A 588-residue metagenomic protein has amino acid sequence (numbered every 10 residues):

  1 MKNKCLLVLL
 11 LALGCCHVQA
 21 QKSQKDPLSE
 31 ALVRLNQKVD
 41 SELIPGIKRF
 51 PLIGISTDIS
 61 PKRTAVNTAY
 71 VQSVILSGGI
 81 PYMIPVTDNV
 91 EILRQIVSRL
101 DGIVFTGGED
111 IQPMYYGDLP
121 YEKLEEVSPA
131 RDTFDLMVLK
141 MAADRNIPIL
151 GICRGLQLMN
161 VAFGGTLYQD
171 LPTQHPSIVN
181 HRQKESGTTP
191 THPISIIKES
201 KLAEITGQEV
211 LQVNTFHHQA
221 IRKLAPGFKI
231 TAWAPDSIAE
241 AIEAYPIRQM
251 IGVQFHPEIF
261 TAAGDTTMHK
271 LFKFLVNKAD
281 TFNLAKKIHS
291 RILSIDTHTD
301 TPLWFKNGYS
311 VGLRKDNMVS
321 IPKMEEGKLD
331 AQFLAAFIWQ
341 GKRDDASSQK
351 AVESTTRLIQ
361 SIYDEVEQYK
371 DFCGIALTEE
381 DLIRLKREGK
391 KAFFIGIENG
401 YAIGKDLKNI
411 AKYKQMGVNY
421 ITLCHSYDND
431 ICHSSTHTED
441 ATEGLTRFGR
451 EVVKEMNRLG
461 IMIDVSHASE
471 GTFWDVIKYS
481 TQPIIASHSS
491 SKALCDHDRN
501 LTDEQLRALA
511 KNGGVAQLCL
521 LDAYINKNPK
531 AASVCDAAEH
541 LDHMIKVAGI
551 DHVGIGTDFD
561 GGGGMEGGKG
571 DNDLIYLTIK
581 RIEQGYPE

Functional and structural regions predicted by a protein language model:
K2, Q21-I152, N160-V161, Y168 (+5 more regions): N-terminal beta1-alpha1 cap of cysteine-dependent amidohydrolase-like domains
C5-L13: Sec-dependent N-terminal signal peptides
H17-Q19: Sec/Tat signal peptide C-region and signal peptidase I cleavage site
G165, E380-L382, D406-I410, H433 (+1 more regions): Distinct, well-ordered alpha-helical segments
T231, I238-Y245, I251, I321-P322 (+2 more regions): Short, surface-exposed beta-strand/loop micro-motifs that present aromatic residues
I247, K328-L329, V418-Y420, L459-I461 (+2 more regions): Glycine-enriched alpha-helix->loop->beta-strand junction motifs that scaffold or abut catalytic
L284-D440, D496-L506, A510-Q517, L521-I555 (+1 more regions): N-terminal hydrophobic targeting/anchoring segments and the immediately downstream early-domain regions of hydrolases
M416-E470: Metal-dependent enolase-superfamily TIM-barrel catalytic cores that perform enediolate-based chemistry
